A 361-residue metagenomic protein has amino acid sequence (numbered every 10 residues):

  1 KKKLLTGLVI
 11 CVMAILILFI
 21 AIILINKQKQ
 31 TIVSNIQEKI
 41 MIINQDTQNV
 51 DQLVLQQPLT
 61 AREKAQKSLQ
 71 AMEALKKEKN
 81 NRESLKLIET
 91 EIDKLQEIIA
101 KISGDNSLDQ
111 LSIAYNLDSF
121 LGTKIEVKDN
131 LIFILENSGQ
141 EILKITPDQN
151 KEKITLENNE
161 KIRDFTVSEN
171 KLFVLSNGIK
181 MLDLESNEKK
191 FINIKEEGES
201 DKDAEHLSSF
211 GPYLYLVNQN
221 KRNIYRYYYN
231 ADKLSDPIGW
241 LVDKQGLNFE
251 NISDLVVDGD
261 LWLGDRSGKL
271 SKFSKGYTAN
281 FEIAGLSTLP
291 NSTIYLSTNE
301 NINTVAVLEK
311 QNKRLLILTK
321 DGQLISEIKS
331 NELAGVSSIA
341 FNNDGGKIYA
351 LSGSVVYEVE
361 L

Functional and structural regions predicted by a protein language model:
G7-I22: Hydrophobic membrane-insertion alpha-helices, especially the h-region of bacterial N-terminal signal peptides
N49-L85, E126-N150: Amphipathic, non-membrane alpha-helical rod segments
A100-L121: A short helix->beta-strand "capping" segment at the edge of beta-propeller domains
I113-D118, I154-N159, N193-S200, G239-N248 (+2 more regions): Surface loop/turn motifs at the tips and blade-to-blade linkers of beta-strand repeat domains
D118-E126, N159-E169, G198-P212, L247-D258 (+2 more regions): Repeated scaffold domains used in trafficking and secretory/extracellular systems, primarily beta-propellers
D129, I134-S138, L172-G178, L216-N220 (+4 more regions): Conserved beta-strand positions in repeat-built beta-propeller and related beta-rich domains
T146-Q149, L184-N187, Y228-D232, F273-T278 (+2 more regions): Short loop/turn segments that connect beta-strands within beta-propeller blades
G335-L361: Blade-level signature of beta-propeller repeat domains, shared across WD40, Kelch, NHL, RCC1 and BNR/Asp-box propellers
